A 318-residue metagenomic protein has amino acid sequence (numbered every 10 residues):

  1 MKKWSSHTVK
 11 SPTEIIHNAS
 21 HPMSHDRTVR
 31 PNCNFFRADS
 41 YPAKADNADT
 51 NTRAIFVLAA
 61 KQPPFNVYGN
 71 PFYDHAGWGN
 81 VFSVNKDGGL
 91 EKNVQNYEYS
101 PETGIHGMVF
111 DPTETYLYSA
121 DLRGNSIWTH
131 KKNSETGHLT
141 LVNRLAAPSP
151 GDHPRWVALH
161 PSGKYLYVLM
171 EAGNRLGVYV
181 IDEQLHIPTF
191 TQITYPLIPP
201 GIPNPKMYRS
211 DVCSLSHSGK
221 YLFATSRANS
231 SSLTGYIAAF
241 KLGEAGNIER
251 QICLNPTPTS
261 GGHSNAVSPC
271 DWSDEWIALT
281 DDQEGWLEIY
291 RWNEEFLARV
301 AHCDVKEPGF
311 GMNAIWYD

Functional and structural regions predicted by a protein language model:
K2-A54: Blade-loop segments of beta-propeller domains
K2-T13, V81-L90, H130-H138, Y179-F190 (+2 more regions): Short loop/turn segments immediately following beta-strands, especially the blade-tip and inter-blade linker loops
M23-R27, N96-E102, L145-P150, I202-P205 (+2 more regions): Surface loop/turn motifs at the tips and blade-to-blade linkers of beta-strand repeat domains
R37, V109, A158, S214 (+2 more regions): Conserved beta-strand position repeated across blades of beta-propeller domains
T52-I55, T113-T115, S162-K164, S218-K220 (+1 more regions): Short coil/turn segments that connect the beta-strands within blades of beta-propeller domains
V57-Q62, G69-H75, S119-L122, H160 (+3 more regions): Conserved beta-strand positions in repeat-built beta-propeller and related beta-rich domains
F65-G69, A76-V81, N125-T129, R175-V178 (+2 more regions): Structural motif
M207-L279: Loop/turn-rich, solvent-exposed surfaces of beta-rich toroidal or solenoidal domains
